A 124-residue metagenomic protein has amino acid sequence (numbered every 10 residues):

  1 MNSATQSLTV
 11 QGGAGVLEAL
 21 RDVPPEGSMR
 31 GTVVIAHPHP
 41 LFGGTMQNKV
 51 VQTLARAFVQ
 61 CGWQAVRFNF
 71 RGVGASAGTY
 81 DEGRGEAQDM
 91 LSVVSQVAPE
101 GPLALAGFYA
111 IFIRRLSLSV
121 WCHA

Functional and structural regions predicted by a protein language model:
M1-T9: A domain-start/cap signature at the N-terminus of enzymes
V10, V16-E100: Serine-hydrolase catalytic machinery in alpha/beta-hydrolase-like enzymes
Q88-A124: Primarily recognizes the serine-hydrolase "nucleophile elbow" in alpha/beta-hydrolase and SGNH/GDSL folds
